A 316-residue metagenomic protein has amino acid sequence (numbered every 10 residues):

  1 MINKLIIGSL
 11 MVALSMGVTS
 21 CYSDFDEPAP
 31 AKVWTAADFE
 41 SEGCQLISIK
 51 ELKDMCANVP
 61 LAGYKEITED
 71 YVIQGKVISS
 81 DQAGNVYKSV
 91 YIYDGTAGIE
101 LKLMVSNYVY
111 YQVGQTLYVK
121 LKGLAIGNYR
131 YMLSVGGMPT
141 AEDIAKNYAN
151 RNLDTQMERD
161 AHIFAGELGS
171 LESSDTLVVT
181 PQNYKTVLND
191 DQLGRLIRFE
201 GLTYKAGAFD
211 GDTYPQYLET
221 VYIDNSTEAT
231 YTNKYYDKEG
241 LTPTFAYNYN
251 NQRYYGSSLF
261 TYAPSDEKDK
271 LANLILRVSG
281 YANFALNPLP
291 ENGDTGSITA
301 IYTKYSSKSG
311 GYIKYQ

Functional and structural regions predicted by a protein language model:
M1-G8: Bacterial N-terminal signal peptides that target proteins for export
L10-S15: Hydrophobic helical h-region of N-terminal Sec-dependent signal peptides in bacterial secretory/periplasmic proteins
M16-S20: C-terminal motif of bacterial Sec signal peptides marking the signal peptidase cleavage site
Y22-Y87, Y91-T116, K120-Q316: OB-fold nucleic-acid-binding modules
